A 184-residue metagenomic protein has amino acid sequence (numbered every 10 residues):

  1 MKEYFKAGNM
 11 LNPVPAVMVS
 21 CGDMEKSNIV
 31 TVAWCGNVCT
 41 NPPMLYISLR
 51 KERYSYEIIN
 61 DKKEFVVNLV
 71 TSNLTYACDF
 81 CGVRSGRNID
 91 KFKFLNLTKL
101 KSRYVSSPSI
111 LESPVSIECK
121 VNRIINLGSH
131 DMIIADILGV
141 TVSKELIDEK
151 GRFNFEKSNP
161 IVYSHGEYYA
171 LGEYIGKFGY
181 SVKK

Functional and structural regions predicted by a protein language model:
M1-K184: Basic, polyanion-binding surface patches
